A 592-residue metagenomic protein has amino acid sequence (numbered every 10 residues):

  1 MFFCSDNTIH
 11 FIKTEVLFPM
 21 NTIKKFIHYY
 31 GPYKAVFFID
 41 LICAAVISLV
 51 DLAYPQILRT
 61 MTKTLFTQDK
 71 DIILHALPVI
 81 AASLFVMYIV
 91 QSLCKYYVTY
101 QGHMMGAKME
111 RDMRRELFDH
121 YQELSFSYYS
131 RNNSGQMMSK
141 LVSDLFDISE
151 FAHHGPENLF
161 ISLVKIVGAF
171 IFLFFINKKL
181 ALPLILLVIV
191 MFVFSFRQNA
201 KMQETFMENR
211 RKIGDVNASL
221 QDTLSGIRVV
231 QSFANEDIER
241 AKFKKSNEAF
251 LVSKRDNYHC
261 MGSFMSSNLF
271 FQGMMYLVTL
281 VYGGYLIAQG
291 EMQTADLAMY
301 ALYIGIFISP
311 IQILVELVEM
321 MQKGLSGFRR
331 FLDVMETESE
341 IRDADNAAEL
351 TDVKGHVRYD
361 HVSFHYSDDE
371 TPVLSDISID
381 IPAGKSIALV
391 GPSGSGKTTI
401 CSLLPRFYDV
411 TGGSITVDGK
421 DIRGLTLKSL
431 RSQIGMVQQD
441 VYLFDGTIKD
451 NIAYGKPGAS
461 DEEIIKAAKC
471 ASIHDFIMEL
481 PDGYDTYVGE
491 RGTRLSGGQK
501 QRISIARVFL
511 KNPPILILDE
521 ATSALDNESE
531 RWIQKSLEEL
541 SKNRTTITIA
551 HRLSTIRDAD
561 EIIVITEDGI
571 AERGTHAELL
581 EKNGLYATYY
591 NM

Functional and structural regions predicted by a protein language model:
H10-V16, L350-M592: ABC-type nucleotide-binding domain
K13-L17, F37-C94, F174-K179, G290-T294: Transmembrane helix-loop-helix hairpins at lipid-water interfaces of multipass membrane proteins, especially the type-1
N21, Y30, V98, G102-G106 (+2 more regions): Juxtamembrane loop-to-helix connectors within ABC transporter transmembrane domains
P32, V36-V46, M87, H154-E208 (+2 more regions): Transmembrane helices of ABC transporter permease
P32-A35, F126-S127, S143-A152, P156 (+8 more regions): An intracellular "coupling" helix at the cytosolic face of ABC transporter transmembrane type-1 domains
S83-Q91, K95, V188-F192, F196 (+2 more regions): Hydrophobic alpha-helical segments in the permease module
K212, N235, H259, F307-V334: Cytosolic ends of transmembrane helices, especially the final helix of ABC transmembrane type-1 domains
